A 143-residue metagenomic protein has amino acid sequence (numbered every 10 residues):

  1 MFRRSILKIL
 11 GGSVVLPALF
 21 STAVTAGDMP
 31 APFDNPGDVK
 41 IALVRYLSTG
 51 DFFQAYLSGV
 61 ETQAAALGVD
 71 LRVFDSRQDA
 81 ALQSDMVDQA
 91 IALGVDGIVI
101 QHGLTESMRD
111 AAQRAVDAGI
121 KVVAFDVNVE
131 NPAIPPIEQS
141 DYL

Functional and structural regions predicted by a protein language model:
M1-G11: N-terminal secretory signal peptides and thylakoid transit peptides that target proteins across membranes
I6-K8, V24-L143: A residue-level marker of the well-folded mature domains of exported/periplasmic proteins
G11-S21: Bacterial N-terminal signal peptides
